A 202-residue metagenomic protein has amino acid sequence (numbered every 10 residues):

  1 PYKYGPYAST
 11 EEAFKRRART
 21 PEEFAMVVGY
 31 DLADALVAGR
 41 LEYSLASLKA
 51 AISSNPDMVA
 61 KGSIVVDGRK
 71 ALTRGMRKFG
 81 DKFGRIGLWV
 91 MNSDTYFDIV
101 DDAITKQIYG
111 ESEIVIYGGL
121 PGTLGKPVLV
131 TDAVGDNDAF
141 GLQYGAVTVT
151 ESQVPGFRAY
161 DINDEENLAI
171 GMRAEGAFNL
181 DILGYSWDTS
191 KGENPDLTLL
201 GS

Functional and structural regions predicted by a protein language model:
P1-Y4: Assembly/oligomerization interface modules of large self-assembling protein complexes
E12-K82, S186-S202: Alpha-helical scaffold segments that mediate packing/assembly in large oligomeric complexes
L32, W89-N92, V128, M172: Short low-polarity hydrophobic stretches
A38-S44, T95-D98, G145-A146: Charged, low-complexity, helix-prone segments enriched in Lys/Glu/Asp/Gln
S47-I52, N92, V130-N137: A broad, low-specificity signal for short, low-complexity segments enriched in glycine/proline and polar/charged
A50-L124: Extended, solvent-exposed, turn-rich assembly/linker loops in the middle of proteins
V66-D67, D102-S202: Sequence/fold signature of self-assembling virion shell proteins
